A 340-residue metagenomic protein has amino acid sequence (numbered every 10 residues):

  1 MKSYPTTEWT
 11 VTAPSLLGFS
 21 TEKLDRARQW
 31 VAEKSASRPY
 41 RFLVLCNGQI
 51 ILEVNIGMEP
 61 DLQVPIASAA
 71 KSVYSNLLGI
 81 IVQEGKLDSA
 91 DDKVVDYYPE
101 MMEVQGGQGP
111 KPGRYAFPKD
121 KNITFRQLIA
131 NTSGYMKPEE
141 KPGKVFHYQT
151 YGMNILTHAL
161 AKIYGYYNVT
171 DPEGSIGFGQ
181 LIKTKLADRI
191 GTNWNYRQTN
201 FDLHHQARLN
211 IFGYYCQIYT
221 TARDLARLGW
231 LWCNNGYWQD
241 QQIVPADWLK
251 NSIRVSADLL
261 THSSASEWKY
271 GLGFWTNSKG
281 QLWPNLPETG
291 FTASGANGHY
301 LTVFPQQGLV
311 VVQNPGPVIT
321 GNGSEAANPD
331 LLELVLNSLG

Functional and structural regions predicted by a protein language model:
K23-E59, L301-T302, G308-V312: A short, well-structured edge-of-sheet supersecondary motif
G48, P65-A90, L156-L160, L225-L228 (+1 more regions): Active-site SXXK
Q63-I66, R114-N122, P142-T150, I211-Y219: A glycine-rich, coil/turn loop motif that links secondary-structure elements
E84-Y135, G165-Y215: Active-site helix/loop module of the DD-peptidase/beta-lactamase fold, centered on the serine-lysine SxxK catalytic
N131, G152-A159, C216-Y237, H299-P315: Active-site-proximal alpha-helical segments within enzyme catalytic domains
W194, T199, Q206-A207, R254-V312: Active-site Gly/Thr loop motif
R197, F201-A257: Flexible, glycine-rich surface segments
G290-G340: Structured C-terminal helix/loop/strand segments within mature extracytoplasmic catalytic/sensor domains
